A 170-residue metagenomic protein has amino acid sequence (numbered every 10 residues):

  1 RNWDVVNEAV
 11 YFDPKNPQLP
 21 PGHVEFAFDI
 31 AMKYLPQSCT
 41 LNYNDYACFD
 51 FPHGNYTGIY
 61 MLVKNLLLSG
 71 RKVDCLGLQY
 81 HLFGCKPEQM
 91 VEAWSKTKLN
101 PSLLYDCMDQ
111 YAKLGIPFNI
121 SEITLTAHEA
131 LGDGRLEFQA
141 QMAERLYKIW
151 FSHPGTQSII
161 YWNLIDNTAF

Functional and structural regions predicted by a protein language model:
R1-D4, S38-N42, K72-G77, G115-I120 (+1 more regions): Structural preference for beta-strand elements that scaffold enzyme active sites
R1-M61, K86-D106, G132-F138, M142 (+1 more regions): Active-site cleft segment of glycoside hydrolase catalytic domains centered on the general acid/base Glu
W3-E8, Y46-F49, L78-F83, I123-T126 (+1 more regions): Active-site beta-loop-alpha junctions enriched in small/polar residues
L19-M32, S69-F83, T124, H153 (+1 more regions): Repeat-unit-sized solenoid/scaffold elements
D29-Q37, V63-K72, D106-G115, F151: Acidic (Asp/Glu)-rich catalytic clusters
K72-L82, Q89, K96, L104-K113 (+1 more regions): Eukaryotic tandem repeat interaction scaffolds
L104-A140: N-proximal accessory regions
N119-I123, L136-F170: Substrate-binding cleft of secreted/luminal carbohydrate-active enzymes
